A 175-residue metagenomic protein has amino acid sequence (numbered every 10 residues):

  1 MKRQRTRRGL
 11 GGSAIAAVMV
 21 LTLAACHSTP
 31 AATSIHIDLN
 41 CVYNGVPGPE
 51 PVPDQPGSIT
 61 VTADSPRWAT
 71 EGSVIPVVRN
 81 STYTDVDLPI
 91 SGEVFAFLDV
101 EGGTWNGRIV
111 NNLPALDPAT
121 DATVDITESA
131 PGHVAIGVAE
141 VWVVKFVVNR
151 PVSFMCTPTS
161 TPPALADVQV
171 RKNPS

Functional and structural regions predicted by a protein language model:
M1-T29: Secretory targeting and sorting signals
P30-S175: Primarily mature extracellular domains of secreted and cell-surface proteins, especially surface-exposed modules
